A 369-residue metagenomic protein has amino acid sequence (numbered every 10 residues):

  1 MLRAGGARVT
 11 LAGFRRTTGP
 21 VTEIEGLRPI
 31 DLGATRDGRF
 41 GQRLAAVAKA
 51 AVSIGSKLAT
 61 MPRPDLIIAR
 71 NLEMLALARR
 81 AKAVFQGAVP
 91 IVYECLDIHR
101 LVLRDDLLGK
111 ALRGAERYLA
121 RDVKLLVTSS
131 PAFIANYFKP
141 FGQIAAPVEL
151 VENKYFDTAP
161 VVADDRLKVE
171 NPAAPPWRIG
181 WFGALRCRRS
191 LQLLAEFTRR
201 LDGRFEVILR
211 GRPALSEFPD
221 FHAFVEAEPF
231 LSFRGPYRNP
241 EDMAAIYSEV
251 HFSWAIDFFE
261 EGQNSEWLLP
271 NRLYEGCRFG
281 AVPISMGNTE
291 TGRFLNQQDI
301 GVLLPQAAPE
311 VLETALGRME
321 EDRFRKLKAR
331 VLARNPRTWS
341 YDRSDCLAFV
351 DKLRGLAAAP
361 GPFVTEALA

Functional and structural regions predicted by a protein language model:
M1-G19, E23, L125, G142-Q143 (+4 more regions): N-terminal subdomain of nucleotide-sugar transferases
R15, R113, R117-L150, Y155-V162 (+1 more regions): A short, active-site helix/loop in glycosyltransferases that binds the activated sugar's phosphate group
A45-K49, F85-P90, I98-D122, A135 (+2 more regions): Nucleotide-sugar donor phosphate/pyrophosphate-binding loop at the beta->alpha transition of glycosyltransferases
G55-A59, A76, V84, Y93 (+2 more regions): Membrane-proximal helix-turn-helix segments that form the acceptor-binding/catalytic region of lipid-linked
V127, K168-R189, L194-T198, I208: Conserved donor-binding/catalytic core segment of Leloir-type glycosyltransferases
P176, D202-F205, G211, F218-F252: Nucleotide-activated donor-binding/catalytic signature segment of Leloir-type glycosyltransferases, i.e., the conserved
R189, P236-Y274, I284-R293: Nucleotide-sugar-dependent
Q306-A308, E313, E320-L356: A charged, aromatic-enriched C-terminal amphipathic alpha-helix characteristic of glycosyltransferases across folds
